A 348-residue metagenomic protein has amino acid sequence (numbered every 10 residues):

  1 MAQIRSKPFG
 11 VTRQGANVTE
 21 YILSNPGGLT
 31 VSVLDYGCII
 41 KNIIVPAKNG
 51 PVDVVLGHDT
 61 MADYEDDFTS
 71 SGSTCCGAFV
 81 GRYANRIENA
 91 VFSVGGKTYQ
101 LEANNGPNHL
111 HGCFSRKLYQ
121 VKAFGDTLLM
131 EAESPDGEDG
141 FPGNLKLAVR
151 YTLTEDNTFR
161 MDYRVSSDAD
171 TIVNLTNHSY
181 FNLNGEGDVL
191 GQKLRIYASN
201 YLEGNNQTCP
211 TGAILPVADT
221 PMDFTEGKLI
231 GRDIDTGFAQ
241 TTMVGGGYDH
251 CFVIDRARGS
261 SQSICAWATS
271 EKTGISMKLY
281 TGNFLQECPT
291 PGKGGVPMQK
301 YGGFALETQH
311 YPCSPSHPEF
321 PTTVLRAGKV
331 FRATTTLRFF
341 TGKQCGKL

Functional and structural regions predicted by a protein language model:
M1-L348: An exposed, glycine/acidic-rich loop-and-rim segment of catalytic or binding clefts
